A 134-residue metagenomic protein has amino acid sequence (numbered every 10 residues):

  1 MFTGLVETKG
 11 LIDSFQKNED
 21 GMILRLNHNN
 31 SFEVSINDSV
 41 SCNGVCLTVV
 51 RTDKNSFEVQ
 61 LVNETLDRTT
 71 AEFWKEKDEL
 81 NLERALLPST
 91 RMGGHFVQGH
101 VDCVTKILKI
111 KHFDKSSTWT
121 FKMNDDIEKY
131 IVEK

Functional and structural regions predicted by a protein language model:
M1-K134: Conserved loop->alpha-helix
